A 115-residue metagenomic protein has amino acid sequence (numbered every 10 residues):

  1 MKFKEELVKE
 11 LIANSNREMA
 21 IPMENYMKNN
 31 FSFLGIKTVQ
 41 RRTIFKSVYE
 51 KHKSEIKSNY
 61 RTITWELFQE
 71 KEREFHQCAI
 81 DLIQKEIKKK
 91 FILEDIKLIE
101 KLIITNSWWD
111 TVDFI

Functional and structural regions predicted by a protein language model:
M1-I115: Alpha-helical scaffold domains
